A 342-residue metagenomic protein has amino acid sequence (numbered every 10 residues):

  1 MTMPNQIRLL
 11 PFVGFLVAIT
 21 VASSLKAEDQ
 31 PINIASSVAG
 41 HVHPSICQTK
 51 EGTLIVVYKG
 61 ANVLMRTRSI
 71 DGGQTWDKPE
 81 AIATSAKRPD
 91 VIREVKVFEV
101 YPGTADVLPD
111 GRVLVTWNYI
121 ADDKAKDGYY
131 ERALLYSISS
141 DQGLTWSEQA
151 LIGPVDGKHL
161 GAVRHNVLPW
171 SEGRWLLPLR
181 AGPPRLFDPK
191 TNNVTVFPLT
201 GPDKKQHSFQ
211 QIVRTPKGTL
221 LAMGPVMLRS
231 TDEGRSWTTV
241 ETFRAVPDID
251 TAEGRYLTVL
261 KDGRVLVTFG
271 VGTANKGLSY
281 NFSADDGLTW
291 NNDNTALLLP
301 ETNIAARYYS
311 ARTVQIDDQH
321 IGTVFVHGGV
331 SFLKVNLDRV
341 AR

Functional and structural regions predicted by a protein language model:
T2-G14: Bacterial N-terminal signal peptides that target proteins for export
L25-R342: Asp-box/BNR beta-propeller blade signature and adjacent active/binding-site loops in extracellular glycan-interacting
